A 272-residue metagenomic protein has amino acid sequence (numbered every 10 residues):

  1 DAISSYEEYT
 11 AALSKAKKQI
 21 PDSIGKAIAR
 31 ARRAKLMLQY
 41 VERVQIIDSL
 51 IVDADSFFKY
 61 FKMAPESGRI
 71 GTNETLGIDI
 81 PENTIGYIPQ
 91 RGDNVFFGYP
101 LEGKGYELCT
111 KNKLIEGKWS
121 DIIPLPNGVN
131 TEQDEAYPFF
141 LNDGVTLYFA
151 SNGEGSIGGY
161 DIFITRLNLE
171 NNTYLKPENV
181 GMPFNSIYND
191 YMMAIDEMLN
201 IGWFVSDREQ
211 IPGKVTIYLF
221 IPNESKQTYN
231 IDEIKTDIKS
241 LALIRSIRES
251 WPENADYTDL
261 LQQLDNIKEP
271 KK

Functional and structural regions predicted by a protein language model:
S4, E8-K272: Short, conserved micro-motifs composed of acidic
